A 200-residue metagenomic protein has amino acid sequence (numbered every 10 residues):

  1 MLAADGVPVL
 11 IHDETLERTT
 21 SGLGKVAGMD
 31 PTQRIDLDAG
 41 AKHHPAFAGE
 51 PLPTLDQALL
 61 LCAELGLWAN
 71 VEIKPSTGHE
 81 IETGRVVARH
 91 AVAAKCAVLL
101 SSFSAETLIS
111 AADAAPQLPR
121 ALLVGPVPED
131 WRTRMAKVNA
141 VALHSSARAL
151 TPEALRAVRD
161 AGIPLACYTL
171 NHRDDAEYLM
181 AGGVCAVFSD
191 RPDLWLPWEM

Functional and structural regions predicted by a protein language model:
M1-A3, P8-V9, V71: Conserved metal-phosphate-binding beta-hairpin within the catalytic cores of diverse ATP-dependent phosphoryl-transfer
A3-D5, T77, E106, L150 (+2 more regions): Positions that flank functional sites
A4-G6, T19-T20, E80, E153 (+2 more regions): Short secondary-structure boundary/hinge segments and terminal tails
H12-L122, P126, V138-V141, S145 (+1 more regions): Metal-dependent phosphodiesterase/phospholipase catalytic core, i.e., the His/Asp/Glu-rich active-site region
P45-A48, A121-M200: C-terminal active-site rim and adjoining tail of enzyme catalytic domains
